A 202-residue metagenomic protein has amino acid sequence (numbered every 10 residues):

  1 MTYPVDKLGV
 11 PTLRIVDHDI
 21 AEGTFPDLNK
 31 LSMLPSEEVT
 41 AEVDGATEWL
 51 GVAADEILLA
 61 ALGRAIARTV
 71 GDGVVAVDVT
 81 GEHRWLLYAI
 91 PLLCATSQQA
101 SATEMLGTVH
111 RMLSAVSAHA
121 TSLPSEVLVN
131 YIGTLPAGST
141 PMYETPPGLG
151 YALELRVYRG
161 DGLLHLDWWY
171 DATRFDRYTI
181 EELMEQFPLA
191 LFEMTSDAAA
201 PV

Functional and structural regions predicted by a protein language model:
M1-V52: Flexible, P/S/T/G-rich "lid" or insertion loops adjacent to the active sites of thioester-utilizing
G9-V16, V129-P136, Y151, R159 (+1 more regions): Regulatory/sensor and coupling segments of signal-transduction and defense proteins
G23-L34, A41, E82-L113, G150-Y170: Acyl/amide activation-and-transfer machinery of modular secondary-metabolite enzymes
S32-G71, R174-E182: Acyl activation and transfer enzymes in specialized metabolism, enriched for ANL adenylate-forming modules
A46-D55, T69-T145, T173: His-Asp-centered acyl/peptidyl-transfer active-site segments
R64-T69, L93, A190-E193: Active-site catalytic microenvironments for nucleophilic, acid-base chemistry
G73-D78, P147-V202: Extended, hydrophobic beta-loop-alpha segments that form or line the acyl/peptidyl-thioester binding and transfer paths
